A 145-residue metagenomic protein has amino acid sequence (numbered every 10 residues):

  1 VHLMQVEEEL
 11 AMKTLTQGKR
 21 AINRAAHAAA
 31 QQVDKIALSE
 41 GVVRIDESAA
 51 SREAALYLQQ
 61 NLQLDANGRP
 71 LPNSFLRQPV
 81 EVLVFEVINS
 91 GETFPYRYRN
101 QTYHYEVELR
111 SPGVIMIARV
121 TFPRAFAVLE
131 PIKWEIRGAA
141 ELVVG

Functional and structural regions predicted by a protein language model:
V1-A55: Alpha-helical assembly-interface signal, strongest on the long, hydrophobic N-terminal helix that forms
Q31-G145: Short, conserved structural patches
